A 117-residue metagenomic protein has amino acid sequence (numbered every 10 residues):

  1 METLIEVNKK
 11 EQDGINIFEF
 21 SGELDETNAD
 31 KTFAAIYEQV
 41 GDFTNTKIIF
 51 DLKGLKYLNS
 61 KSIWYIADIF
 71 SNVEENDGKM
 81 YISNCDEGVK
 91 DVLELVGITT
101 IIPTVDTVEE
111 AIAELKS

Functional and structural regions predicted by a protein language model:
E2, E110-K116: Short, charged, intrinsically disordered terminal tails
T3-A35, L52: STAS-typified acidic loop motif
E6-V7, V40-G41, K116: Short leucine-rich amphipathic alpha-helices used at interfaces
E26-I102: Amphipathic alpha-helical interaction surfaces in cytosolic regulatory modules
E87, E109-E110: Acidic phosphotransfer microenvironment of two-component signaling modules
P103-T107: Short acidic-hydrophobic, aromatic-tinged amphipathic segments that line or gate anion-handling sites
